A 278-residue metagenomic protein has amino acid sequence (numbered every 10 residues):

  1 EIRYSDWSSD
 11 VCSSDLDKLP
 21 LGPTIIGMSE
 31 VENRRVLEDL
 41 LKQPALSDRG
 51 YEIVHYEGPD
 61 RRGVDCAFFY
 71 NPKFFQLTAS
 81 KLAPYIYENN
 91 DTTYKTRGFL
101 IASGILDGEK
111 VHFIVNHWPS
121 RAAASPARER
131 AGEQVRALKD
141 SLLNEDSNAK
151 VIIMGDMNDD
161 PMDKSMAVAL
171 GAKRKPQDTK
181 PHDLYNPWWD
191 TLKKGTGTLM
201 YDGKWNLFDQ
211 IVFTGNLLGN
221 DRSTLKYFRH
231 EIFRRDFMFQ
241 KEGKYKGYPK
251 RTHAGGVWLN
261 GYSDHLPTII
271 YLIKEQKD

Functional and structural regions predicted by a protein language model:
E1-W7, V11: Single conserved hydrophobic/aromatic residue that forms the stacking wall/gate of nucleotide- or nucleobase-binding
D10-P20: Short, well-structured alpha-helical segments in soluble
S14-D15, R35-D39, V64, R130 (+3 more regions): Extracytoplasmic/secreted proteins, especially bacterial periplasmic and envelope-associated proteins
I25-G27, V31-K110, W118: Structured beta-strand-rich core segments of catalytic domains in phosphoester-bond hydrolases
V31-E32, P119, M157-D160, L218: Catalytic metal-binding/acid-base residues of hydrolase active sites
V115, M154: Generic enzyme active-site microenvironment
S125-S147: A long, amphipathic alpha-helix that forms part of the scaffold/cap immediately adjacent to metal-dependent active
D140-V151, D159-D278: Metal-dependent phosphoester-hydrolase catalytic domains
